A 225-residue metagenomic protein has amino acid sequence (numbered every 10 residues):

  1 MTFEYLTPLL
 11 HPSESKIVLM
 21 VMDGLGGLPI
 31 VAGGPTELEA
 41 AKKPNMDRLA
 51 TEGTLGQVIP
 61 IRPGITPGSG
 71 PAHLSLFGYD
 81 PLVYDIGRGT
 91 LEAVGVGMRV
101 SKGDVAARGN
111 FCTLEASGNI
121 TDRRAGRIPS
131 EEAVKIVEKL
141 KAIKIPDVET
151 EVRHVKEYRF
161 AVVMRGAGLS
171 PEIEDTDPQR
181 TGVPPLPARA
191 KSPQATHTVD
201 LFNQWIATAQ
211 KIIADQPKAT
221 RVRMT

Functional and structural regions predicted by a protein language model:
T2-E14, G26-K144: Active-site nucleophile/metal-coordination loop of metallo-enzymes that catalyze phosphate/sulfate and related
Y5-P8, T150, A219: Generic recognition of flexible, low-complexity loop/linker segments
S15-L19, L55, R159-A161: Beta-sheet entry/capping signal
S15-L28, L49, W205-T208, T220-T225: Beta-strand elements within well-structured catalytic alpha/beta cores of enzymes that handle phosphate/sulfate esters
L19, I59-I61, M164: Glycine-rich, histidine-containing beta strand-loop boundary motifs that form or position
V58-P63, T150-E157, V222: Acidic carboxylate-rich catalytic motifs and surrounding loops in phosphoryl-/glycosyl-chemistry enzymes
I61-F77, E172, L201, I206 (+1 more regions): A broadly tuned preference for mixed-charge, low-complexity surface segments
R88-Q216: A contiguous, mid-domain pocket- or channel-lining segment that forms the substrate-recognition surface
